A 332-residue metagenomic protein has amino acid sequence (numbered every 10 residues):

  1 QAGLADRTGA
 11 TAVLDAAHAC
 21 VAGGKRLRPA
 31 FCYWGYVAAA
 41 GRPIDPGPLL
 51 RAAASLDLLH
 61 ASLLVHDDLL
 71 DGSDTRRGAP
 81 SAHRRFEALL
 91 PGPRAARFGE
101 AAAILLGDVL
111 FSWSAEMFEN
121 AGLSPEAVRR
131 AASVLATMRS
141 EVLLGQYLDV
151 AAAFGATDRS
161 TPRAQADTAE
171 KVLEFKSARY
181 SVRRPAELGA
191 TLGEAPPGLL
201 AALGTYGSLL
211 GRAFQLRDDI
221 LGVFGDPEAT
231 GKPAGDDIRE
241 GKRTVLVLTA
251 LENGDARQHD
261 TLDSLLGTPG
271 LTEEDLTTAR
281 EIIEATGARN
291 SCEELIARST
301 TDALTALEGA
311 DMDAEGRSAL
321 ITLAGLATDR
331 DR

Functional and structural regions predicted by a protein language model:
Q1-L56, A61, V65-H66, L70-G92 (+5 more regions): Conserved N-terminal diphosphate/IPP-binding helix and adjacent helical/loop segment of trans-prenyltransferase domains
G3-D6, C20-R28, I104-S112, E119-F224: All-alpha helical catalytic cores of prenyl diphosphate-utilizing isoprenoid enzymes
A16-A17, G35, A53-L56, L135-V142 (+7 more regions): Short alpha-helical scaffolding segments that buttress acidic/His motifs in well-ordered protein cores
F31, S114, G145, V247 (+2 more regions): Residue-level signal for inorganic ion chemistry
A38-A40, P46, G189-G198, L221-A229 (+1 more regions): C-terminal helix-coil-helix/basic helical segment that borders enzyme active sites and/or dimer interfaces and provides
R42-L59, E100, V128-L135, L199-L210 (+1 more regions): Alpha-helical scaffolds flanking conserved acidic
R76-G107, T157-A178, A201, T205 (+2 more regions): Divalent-cation-assisted or electrostatically stabilized phosphate/pyrophosphate-binding catalytic cores
T277-R332: Short hairpin/turn module used for nucleic-acid contact or packing/dimerization
